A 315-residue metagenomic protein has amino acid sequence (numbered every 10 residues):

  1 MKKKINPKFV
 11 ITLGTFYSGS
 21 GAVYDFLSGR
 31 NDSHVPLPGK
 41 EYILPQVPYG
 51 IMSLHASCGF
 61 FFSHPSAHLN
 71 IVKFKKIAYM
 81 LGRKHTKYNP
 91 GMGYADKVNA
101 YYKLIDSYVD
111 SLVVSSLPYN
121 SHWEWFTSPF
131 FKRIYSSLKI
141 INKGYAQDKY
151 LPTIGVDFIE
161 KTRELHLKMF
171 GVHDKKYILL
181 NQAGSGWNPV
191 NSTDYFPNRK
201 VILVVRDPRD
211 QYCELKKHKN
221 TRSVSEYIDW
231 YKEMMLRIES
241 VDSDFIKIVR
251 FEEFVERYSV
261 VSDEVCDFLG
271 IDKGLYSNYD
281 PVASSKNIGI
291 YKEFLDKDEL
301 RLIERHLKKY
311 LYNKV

Functional and structural regions predicted by a protein language model:
M1-I154, S284: PAPS-dependent sulfotransferase catalytic core
M1-V10, V113-V114, A146, E239 (+3 more regions): PAPS-dependent sulfotransferases, especially Golgi type II membrane carbohydrate sulfotransferases
V10-I11, V109-L275: PAPS-dependent sulfotransferase catalytic domain
S18, Y42, R209-D210, F254 (+1 more regions): Surface-exposed, flexible loop/turn segments at secondary-structure boundaries
P38, L215-K216, L307: Short, flexible helix/strand-to-coil boundary loops that buttress conserved ligand/catalytic motifs in alpha/beta
K40, V205, N278-Y279: Residue-level "edge-of-site" marker
H55-A67, S223-W230, E293-L302: A polyampholytic, Gly/Pro-enriched intrinsically disordered region
